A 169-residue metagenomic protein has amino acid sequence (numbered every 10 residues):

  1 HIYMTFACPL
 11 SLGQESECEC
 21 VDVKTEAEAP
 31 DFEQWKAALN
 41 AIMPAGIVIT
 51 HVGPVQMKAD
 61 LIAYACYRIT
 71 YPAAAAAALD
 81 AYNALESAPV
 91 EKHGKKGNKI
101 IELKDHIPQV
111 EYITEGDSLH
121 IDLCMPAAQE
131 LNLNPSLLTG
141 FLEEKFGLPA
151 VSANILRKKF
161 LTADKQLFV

Functional and structural regions predicted by a protein language model:
H1-E26, V55-K58: Short, charge-patterned binding micro-sites
A7-P9, H51-M57, G94-G97, H106-Q109: Glycine-rich, charged/polar anion/phosphate-binding loops that engage phosphate groups from diverse ligands
E19-V23, A63-Y71: Short glycine-/aliphatic-rich beta-strand segments at the starts of folded cytosolic domains
E26-F32, P72-A76, A128: Helix N-cap motif at beta-to-alpha junctions
E33-M43, A78-S87, L137-L142: Short amphipathic alpha-helices in soluble, non-transmembrane regions that often serve as interface/regulatory elements
A41, V48-T50: Extended basic-aromatic, gly/pro-enriched interface segments that bind polyanionic ligands
C66-I101: A contiguous pocket-lining binding segment that forms or flanks enzyme active sites
S87-V169: Core RNA-modification/binding signature centered on pseudouridine synthases
